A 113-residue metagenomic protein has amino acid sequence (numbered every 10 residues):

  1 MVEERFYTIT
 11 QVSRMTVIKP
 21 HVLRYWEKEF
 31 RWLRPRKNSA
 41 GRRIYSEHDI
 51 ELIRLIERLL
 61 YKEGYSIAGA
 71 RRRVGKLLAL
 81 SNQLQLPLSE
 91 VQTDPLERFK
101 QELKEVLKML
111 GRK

Functional and structural regions predicted by a protein language model:
M1-G69, R73-G75: Basic helix-turn-helix/winged-helix DNA-binding cores and closely related short helical interaction motifs
E47-K113: Arg/Lys-rich, alpha-helical DNA-contact motif
